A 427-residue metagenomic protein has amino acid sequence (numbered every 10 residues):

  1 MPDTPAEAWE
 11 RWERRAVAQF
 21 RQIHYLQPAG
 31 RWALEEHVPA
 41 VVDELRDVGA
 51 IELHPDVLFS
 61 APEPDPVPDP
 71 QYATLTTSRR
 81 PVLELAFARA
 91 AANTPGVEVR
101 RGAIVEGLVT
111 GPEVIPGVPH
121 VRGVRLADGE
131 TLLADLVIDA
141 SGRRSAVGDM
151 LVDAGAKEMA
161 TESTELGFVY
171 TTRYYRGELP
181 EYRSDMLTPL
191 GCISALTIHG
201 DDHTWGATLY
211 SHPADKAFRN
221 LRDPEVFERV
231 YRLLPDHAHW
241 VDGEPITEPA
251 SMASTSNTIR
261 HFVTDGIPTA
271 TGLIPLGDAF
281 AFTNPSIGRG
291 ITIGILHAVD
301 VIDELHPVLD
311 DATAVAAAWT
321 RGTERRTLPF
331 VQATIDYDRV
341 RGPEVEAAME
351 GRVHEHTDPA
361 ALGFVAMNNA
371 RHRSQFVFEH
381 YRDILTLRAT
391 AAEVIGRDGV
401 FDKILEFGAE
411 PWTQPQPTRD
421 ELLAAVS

Functional and structural regions predicted by a protein language model:
P2-F59: N-terminal FAD cofactor-binding segment of flavoenzymes
Y25-L26, P70-R89, A146, L221-R222: Short beta-strand to alpha-helix junction loop
H37-T76, A389, K403-A409: N-terminal FAD-binding dinucleotide-binding subdomain shared by FAD-dependent oxidases/monooxygenases
A61-R80, E84, V121, Y210-A214: Helix-loop-beta segment of a Rossmann-like dinucleotide-binding subdomain
T77, H203, A217-P329: FAD/FMN-dependent oxidoreductases across multiple families
A91-P95, L234, S374: Acidic-histidine catalytic/liganding microenvironments
N93-V230: Predominantly flavin-linked oxidoreductase catalytic cores and closely associated redox partners
I302-S427: C-terminal helical "tail/cap" subdomain of flavin- and related membrane-associated enzymes
